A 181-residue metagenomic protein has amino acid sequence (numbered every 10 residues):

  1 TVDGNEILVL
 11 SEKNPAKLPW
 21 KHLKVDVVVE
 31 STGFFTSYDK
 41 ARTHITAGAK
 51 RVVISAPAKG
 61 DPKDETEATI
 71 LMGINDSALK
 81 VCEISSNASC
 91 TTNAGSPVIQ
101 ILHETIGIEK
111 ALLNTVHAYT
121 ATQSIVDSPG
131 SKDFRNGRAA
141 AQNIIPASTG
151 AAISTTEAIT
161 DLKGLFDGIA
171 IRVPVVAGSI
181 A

Functional and structural regions predicted by a protein language model:
T1-G137: N-terminal Rossmann-like NAD(P) cofactor-binding subdomain of oxidoreductases, focused on the glycine-rich
T105-N114, T122-A181: C-terminal substrate-binding/catalytic lobe of Rossmann-fold NAD(P)-dependent dehydrogenases
